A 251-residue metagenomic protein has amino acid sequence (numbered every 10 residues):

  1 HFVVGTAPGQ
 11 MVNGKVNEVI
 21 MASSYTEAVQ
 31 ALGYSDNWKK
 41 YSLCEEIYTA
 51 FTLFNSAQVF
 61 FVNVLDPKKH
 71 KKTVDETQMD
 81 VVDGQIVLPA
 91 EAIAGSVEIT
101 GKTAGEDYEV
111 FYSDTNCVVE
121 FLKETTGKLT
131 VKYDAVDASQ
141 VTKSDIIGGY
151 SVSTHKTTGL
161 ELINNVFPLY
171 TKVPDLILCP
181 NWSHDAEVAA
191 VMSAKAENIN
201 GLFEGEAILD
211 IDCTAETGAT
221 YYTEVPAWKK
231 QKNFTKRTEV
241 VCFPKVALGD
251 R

Functional and structural regions predicted by a protein language model:
F2-V29, G33-H70, L122, V141-R251: A glycine- and small-residue-enriched flexible loop/hinge signal that marks low-structured segments
F54-F111, T125, A135-D137: Extended beta-strand solenoid/passenger and fiber regions
T115-N116: Aromatic sugar-binding surface patches on proteins that engage polysaccharides or sugar-phosphate polymers
E120-T130: Extracellular interaction modules
K128-T130, V136, L176: Signature of multi-pass transmembrane helix bundles
